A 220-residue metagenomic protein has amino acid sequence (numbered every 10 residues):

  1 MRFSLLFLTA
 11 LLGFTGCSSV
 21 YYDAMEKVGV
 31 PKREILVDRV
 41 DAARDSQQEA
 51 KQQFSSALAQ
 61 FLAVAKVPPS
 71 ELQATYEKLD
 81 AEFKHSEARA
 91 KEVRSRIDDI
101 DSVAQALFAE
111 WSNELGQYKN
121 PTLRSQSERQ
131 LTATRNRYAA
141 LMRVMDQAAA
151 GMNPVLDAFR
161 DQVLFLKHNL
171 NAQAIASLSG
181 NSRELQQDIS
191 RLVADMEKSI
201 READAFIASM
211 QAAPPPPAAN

Functional and structural regions predicted by a protein language model:
M1-F7: Bacterial N-terminal signal peptides that target proteins for export
G13-G16: C-terminal motif of bacterial Sec signal peptides marking the signal peptidase cleavage site
S19-M25, S56, Q60-A63, S95 (+3 more regions): Compositionally biased, intrinsically disordered terminal targeting/sorting segments of membrane/secreted proteins
V20-S86: Immediate post-signal-peptide N-terminus of mature secreted/exported proteins
Y21, D146, A150-N220: Long amphipathic all-alpha helical oligomerization modules
V30, V37, D41-R44, Q48-K51 (+9 more regions): Short amphipathic alpha-helical segments with heptad-repeat character
Q47, F54-A57, F61-P68, S86 (+7 more regions): Secondary-structure edge/capping motif, primarily at the C-terminal ends of alpha-helices and the immediately following
R96-S179: Extended amphipathic alpha-helical interaction segments
